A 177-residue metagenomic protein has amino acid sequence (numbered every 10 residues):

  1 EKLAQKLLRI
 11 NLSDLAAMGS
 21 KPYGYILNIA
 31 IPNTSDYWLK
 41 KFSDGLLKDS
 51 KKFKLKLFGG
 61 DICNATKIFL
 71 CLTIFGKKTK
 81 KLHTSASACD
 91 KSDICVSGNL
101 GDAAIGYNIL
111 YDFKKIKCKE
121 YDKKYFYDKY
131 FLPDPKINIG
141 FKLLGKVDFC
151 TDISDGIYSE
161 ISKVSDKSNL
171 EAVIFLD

Functional and structural regions predicted by a protein language model:
E1-D177: Helix-biased detector of long, well-ordered alpha-helical tracts
